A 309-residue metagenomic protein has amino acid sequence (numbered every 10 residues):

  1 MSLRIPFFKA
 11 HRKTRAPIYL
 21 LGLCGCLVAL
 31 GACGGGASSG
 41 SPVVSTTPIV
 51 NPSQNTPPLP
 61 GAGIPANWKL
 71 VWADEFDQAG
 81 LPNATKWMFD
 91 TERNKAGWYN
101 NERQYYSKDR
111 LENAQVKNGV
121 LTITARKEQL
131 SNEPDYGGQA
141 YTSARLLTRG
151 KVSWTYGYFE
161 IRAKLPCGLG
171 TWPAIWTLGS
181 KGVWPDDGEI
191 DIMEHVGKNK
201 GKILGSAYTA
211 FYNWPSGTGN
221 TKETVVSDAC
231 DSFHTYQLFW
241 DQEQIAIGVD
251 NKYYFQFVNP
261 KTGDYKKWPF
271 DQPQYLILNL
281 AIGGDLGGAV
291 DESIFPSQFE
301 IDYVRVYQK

Functional and structural regions predicted by a protein language model:
M1-S2, G287: Accessible peptide chain termini
S2-I5, P17-A62: Bacterial Sec-dependent N-terminal signal peptides
I5-K13: Short, Lys/Arg-rich N-terminal segment immediately upstream of the first membrane anchor
T14-A16, L146: Hydrophobic alpha-helical segments, especially transmembrane helices and their immediate juxtamembrane helical caps
A16-Y19, G25-V28, N113, K151 (+1 more regions): N-terminal hydrophobic or amphipathic segments with adjacent small-residue motifs that include Sec signal peptides
P42-K309: GH16 jelly-roll
